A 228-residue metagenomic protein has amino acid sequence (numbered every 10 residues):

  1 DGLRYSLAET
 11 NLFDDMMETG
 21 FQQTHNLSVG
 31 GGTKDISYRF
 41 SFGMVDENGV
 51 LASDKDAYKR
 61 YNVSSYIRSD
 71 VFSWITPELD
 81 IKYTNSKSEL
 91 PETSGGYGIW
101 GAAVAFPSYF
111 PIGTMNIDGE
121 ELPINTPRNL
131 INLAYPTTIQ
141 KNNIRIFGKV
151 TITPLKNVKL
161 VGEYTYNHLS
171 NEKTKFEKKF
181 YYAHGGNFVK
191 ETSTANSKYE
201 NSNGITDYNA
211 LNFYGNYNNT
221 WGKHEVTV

Functional and structural regions predicted by a protein language model:
D1-D54, T151-T153: Residues embedded in well-ordered regular secondary structure
D1-E9, V45, G49-R145, V161-V228: Surface-exposed loop/interface segments of Gram-negative outer-membrane beta-barrel transport/assembly proteins
